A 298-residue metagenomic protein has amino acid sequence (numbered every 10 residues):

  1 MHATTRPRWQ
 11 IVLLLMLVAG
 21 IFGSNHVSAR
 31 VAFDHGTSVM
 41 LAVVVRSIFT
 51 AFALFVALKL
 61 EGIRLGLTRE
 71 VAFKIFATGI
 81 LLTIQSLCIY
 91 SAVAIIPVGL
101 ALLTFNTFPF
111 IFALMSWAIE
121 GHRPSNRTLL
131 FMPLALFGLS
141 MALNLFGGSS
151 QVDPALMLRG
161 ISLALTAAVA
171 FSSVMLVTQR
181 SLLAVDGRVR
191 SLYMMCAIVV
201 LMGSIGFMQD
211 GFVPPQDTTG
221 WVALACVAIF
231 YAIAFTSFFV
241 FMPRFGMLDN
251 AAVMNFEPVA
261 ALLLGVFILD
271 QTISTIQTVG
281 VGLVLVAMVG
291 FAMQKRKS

Functional and structural regions predicted by a protein language model:
M1-G20, T50-A77, Y90, A118-L130 (+5 more regions): Membrane-interface interhelical linkers
M1-V45, I80, C88, S150-R180: Glycine-/small-residue-enriched transmembrane alpha-helix faces in small-molecule transporters and effluxers
A19-G23, T78-S86, P109, L143 (+6 more regions): Transmembrane alpha-helical core positions of polytopic small-molecule transporters
A32, A42, A92, T104 (+8 more regions): Hydrophobic/aromatic residues within transmembrane alpha-helices of multi-pass small-molecule transporters
D34-I84, I111, M115, L134 (+4 more regions): Transmembrane alpha-helices of multi-pass small-molecule transport proteins
L41-F52, L81-L82, I89-R123, T128 (+2 more regions): Specific alpha-helical transmembrane segments that line the substrate/conduction pathway and gating interfaces
V45, A101-T107, V177-V199, Y231-F267: Helix-helix packing/entry segments at the starts of transmembrane helices
L54, F76, P124-G147, M202 (+3 more regions): Hydrophobic transmembrane alpha-helices of multi-pass small-molecule transport proteins
